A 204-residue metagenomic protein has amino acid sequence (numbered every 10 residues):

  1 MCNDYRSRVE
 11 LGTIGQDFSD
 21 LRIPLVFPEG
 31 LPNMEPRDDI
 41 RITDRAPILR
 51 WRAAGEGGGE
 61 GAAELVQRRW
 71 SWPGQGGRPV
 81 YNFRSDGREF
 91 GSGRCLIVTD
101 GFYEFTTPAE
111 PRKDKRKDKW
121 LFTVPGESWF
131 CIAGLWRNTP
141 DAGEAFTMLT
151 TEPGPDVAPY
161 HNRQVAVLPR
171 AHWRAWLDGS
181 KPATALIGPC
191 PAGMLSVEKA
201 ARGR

Functional and structural regions predicted by a protein language model:
M1-R204: Short linear sequence motif anchored by a di-proline
